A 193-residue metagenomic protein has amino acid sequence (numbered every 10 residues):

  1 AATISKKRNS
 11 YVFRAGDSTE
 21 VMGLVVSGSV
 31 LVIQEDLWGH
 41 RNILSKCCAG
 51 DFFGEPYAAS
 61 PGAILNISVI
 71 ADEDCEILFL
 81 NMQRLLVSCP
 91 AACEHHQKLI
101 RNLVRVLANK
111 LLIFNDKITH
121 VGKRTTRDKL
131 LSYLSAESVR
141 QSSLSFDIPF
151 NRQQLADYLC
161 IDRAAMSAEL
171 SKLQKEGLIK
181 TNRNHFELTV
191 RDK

Functional and structural regions predicted by a protein language model:
A1-S27: Regulatory nucleotide-sensing modules
A2, Y11, S29-Q34, F52 (+1 more regions): Short beta-strand segments in beta-sandwich/barrel cores
E20-I33, C48-G50: Glycine- and acidic-residue-biased ligand/ion/polar-headgroup-sensing regions
S27, E73-D74, R183: Residue-level signal for tight coil/turn positions that link beta-strands
I43-R101: Cyclic-nucleotide recognition modules
Q83-T125: A small-molecule sensor/coupling module
T126-K129, Y133-K193: Phosphate-/nucleic-acid-contacting segments
